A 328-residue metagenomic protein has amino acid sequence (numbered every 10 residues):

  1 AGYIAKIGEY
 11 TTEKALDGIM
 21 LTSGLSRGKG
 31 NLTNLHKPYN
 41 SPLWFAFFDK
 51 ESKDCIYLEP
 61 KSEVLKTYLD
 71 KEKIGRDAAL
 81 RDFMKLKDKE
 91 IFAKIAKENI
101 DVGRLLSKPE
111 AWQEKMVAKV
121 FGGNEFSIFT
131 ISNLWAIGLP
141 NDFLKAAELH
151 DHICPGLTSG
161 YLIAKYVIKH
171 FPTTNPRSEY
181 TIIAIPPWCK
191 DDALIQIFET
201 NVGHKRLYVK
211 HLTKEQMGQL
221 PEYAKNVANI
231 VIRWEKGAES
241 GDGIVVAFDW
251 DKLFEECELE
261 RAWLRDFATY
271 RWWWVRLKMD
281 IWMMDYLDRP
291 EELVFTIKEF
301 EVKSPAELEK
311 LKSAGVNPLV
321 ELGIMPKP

Functional and structural regions predicted by a protein language model:
A1-I153, L162-P328: Non-transmembrane, aqueous-exposed alpha-helical and coiled segments at domain scale
